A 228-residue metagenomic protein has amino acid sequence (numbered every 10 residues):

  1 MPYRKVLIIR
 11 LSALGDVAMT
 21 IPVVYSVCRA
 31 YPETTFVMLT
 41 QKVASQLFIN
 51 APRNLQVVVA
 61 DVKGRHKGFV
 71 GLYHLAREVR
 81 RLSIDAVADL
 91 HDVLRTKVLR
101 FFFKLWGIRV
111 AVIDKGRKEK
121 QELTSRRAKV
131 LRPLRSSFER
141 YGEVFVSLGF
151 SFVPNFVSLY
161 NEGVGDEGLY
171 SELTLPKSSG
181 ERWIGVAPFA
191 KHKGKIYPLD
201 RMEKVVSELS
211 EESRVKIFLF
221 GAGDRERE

Functional and structural regions predicted by a protein language model:
M1-E228: Catalytic machinery of carbohydrate-active enzymes, primarily nucleotide-sugar-dependent glycosyltransferases
